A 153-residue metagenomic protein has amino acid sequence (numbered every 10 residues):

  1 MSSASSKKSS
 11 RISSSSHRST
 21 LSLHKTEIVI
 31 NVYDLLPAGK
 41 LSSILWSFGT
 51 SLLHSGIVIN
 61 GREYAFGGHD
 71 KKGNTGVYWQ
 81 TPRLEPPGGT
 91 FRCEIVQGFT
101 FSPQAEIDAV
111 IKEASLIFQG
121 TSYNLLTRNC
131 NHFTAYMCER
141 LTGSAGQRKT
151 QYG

Functional and structural regions predicted by a protein language model:
S2-L126, S144: Non-catalytic ligand/cofactor/substrate-binding and regulatory segments of enzyme domains
G120-G153: Domain-level detector for trafficking modules
